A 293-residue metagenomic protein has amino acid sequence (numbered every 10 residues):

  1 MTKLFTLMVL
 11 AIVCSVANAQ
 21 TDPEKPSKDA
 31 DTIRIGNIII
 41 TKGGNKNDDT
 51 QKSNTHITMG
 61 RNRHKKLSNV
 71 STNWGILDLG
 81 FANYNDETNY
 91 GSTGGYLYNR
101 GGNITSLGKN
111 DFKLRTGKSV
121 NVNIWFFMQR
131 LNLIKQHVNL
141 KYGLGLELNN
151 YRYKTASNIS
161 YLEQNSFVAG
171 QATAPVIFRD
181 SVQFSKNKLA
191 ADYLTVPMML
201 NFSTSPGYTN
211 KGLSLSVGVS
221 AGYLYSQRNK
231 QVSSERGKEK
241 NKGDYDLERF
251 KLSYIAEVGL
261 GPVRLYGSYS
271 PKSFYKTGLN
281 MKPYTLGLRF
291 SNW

Functional and structural regions predicted by a protein language model:
M1-H64: Cleavable N-terminal export/targeting peptides
D31, N69-G75, Q136-Y142, A190-L194 (+4 more regions): Outer-envelope beta-barrel architecture signal
R63-S71, D86-T88, L131-V138, Y153 (+1 more regions): Short loop/turn motifs that connect adjacent beta-strands in outer-membrane beta-barrel proteins
W74, S119-F126, T195-M199, S253-I255 (+1 more regions): Membrane-embedded beta-strand positions in outer-membrane beta-barrel channels/transporters
G75-L79, L140-L144, M198, L215-V219 (+3 more regions): Membrane-embedded beta-strand positions of outer-membrane beta-barrel proteins
F81-N85, R130, L146-R152, F202-T204 (+4 more regions): Transmembrane beta-strands of outer-membrane beta-barrel pores
T88-G94, T105-K118, Y151-A191, L224-S234 (+1 more regions): Extracellular/periplasm-exposed beta-strand and loop segments of Gram-negative cell-envelope proteins, dominated by
K242-W293: Predominantly the C-terminal beta-signal and adjacent terminal strand-loop region of outer-membrane beta-barrel
